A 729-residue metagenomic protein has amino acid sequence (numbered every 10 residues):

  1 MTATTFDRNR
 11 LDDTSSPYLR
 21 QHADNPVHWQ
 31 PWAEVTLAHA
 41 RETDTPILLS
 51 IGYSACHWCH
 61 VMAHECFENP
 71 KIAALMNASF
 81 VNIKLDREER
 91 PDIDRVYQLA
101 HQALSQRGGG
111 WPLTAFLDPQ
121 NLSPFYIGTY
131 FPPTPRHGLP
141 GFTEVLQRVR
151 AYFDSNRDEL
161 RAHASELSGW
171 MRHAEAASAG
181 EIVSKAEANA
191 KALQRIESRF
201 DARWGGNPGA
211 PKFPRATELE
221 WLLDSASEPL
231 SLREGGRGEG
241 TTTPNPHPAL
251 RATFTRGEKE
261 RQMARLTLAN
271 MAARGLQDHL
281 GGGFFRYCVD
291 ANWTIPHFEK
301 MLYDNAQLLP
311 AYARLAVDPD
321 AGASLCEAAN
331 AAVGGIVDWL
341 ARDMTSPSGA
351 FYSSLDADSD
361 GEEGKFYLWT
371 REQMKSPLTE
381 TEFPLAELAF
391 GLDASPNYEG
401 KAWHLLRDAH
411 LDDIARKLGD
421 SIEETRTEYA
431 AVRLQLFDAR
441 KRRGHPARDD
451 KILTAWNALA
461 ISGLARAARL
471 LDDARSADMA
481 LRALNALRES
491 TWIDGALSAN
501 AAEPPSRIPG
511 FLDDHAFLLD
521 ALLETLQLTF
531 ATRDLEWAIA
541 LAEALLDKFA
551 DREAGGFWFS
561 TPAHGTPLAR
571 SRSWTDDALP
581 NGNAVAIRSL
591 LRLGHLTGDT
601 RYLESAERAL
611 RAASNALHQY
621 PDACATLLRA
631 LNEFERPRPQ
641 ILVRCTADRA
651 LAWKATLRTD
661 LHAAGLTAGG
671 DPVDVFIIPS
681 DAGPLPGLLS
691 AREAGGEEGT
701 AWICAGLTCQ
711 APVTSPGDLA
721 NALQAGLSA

Functional and structural regions predicted by a protein language model:
M1-E228, G257-G463, A467-L470, T566-L568 (+1 more regions): Replace the tail clause
L230-L232, L250: Leucine-biased recognition of intrinsically disordered, low-complexity hydrophobic segments
R233-G238, G257-K259: Glycine-biased, low-complexity coil/linker segments
N245-H247: Intrinsic-disorder-associated, low-complexity terminal segments enriched in Asp/Asn/His/Tyr and depleted of Lys/Arg
R251-R256: Short Gly/Ser/Thr- and charged-rich N-terminal loops/segments that act as flexible capping/hinge elements
N270-Q277, R482-S490: Glycine-rich, acidic and aromatic/proline-enriched surface loops and short helix-turn segments that act as binding
T345, E489, D494-A516, A521-A682: Long, polar/charge-rich, low-hydrophobicity segments
